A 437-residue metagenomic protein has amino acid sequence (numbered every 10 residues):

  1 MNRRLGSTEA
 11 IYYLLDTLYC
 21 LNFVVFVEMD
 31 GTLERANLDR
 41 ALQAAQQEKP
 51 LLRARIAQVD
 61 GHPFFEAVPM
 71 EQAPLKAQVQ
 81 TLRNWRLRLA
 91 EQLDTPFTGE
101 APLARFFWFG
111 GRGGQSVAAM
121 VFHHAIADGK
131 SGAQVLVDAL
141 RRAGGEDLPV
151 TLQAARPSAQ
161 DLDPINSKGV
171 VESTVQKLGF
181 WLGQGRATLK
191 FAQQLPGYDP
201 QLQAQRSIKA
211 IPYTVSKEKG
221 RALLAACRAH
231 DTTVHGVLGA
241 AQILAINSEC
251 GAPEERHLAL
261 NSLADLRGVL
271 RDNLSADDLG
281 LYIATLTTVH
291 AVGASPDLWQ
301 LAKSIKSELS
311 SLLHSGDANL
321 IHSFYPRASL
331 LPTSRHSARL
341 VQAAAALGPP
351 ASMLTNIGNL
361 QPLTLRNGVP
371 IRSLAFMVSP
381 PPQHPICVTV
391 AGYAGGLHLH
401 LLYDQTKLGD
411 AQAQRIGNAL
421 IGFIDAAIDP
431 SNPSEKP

Functional and structural regions predicted by a protein language model:
M1-D60, Q80-A104, S248-P437: Acyl-thioester-dependent acyl-group transfer interface
M1-E9, Y13, G113, I126-Q134 (+3 more regions): Non-catalytic, low-complexity flexible loops and terminal extensions
D30-P50, M120-V137, P212-E254, L399 (+1 more regions): Acyl activation and transfer enzymes in specialized metabolism, enriched for ANL adenylate-forming modules
D39-V137, R141-G145: Acyl-thioester-dependent condensation/acyltransferase catalytic cores
E66-A67, P212, T355: ATP-dependent carboxylate/phosphate-activation module, predominantly the ATP-grasp catalytic core and closely related
P69, P74-T81, P96-T98, T151-N166 (+4 more regions): Short, solvent-exposed coil/turn linker segments
R112-V117, V121-H123, D128-Q134, D138-R141 (+5 more regions): Amphipathic repeat-derived elements
G113-Q115, R228-A229, G348: Short, well-ordered loop/turn elements at secondary-structure boundaries
